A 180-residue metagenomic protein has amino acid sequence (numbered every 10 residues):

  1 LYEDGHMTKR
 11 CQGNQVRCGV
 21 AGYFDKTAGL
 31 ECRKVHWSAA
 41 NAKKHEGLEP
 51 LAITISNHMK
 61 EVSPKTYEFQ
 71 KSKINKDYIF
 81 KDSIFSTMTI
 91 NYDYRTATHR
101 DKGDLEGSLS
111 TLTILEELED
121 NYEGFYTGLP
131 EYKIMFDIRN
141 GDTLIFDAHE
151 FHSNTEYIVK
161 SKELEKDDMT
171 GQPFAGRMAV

Functional and structural regions predicted by a protein language model:
L1-T111, E116-L118, M135-F136, I158-V180: Fe(II)/2-oxoglutarate oxygenase catalytic core
T113, F136-F151: Conserved metal-binding segment of the jelly-roll/cupin
E116-R139: A short beta-strand-loop-beta hairpin characteristic of the jelly-roll/cupin
H152-E156: Short, ligand-facing micro-motifs at secondary-structure edges
